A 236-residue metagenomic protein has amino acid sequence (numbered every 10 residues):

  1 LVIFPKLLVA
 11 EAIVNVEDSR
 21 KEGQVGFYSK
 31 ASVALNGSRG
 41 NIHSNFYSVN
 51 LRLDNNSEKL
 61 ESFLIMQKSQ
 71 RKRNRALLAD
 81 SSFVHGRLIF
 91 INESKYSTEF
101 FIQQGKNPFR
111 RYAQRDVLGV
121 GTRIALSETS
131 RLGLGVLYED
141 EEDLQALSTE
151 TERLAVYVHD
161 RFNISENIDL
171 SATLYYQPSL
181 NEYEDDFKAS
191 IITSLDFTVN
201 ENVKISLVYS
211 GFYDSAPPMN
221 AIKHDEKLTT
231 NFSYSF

Functional and structural regions predicted by a protein language model:
L1-V25, F236: Cleavable N-terminal export/targeting peptides
V14-I91, F100-F109: Transmembrane beta-barrel domains of bacterial outer-membrane proteins
F27, E58-L64, S94-T98, T129-L132 (+2 more regions): Repeated loop/turn-to-beta-strand initiation elements of outer-membrane beta-barrel proteins
F27-S29, N45-L51, S82-G86, I102 (+5 more regions): Hydrophobic, lipid-facing positions within transmembrane beta-strands of outer-membrane proteins
V33-L35, L64-K68, F100-Q104, V120 (+4 more regions): Transmembrane beta-barrel strands of outer-membrane/channel proteins
L35-G37, L53-S57, F90, Q104 (+6 more regions): Residue-level signature of outer-membrane beta-barrel architecture
G37-N45, R73-A79, K106-Q114, L144-E150 (+2 more regions): Solvent-exposed loop/turn segments connecting transmembrane beta-strands in outer-membrane beta-barrel proteins
L195-T198, H224-F236: Outer-membrane beta-barrel "beta-signal"
